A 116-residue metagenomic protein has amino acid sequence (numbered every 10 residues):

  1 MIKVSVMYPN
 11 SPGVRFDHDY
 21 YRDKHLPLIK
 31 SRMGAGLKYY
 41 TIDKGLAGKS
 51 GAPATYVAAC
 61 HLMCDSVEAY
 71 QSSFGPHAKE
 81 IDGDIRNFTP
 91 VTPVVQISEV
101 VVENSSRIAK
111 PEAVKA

Functional and structural regions predicted by a protein language model:
M1-A116: Macromolecular interaction modules
